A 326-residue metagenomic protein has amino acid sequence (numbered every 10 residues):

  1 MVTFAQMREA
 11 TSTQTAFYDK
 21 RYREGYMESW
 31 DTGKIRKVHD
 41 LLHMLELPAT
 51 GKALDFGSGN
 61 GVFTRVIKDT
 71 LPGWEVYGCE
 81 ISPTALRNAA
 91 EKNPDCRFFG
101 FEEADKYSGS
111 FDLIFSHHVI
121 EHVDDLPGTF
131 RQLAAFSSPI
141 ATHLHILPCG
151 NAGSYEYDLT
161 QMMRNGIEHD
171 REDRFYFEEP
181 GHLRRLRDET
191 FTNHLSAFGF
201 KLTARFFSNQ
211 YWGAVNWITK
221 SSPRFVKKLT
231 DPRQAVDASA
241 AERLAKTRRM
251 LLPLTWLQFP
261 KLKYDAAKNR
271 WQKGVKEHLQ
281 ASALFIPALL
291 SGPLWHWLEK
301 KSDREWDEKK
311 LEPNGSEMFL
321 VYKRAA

Functional and structural regions predicted by a protein language model:
M1-G109, L113, H117, F130 (+5 more regions): Conserved N-terminal segment of class I S-adenosyl-L-methionine
E24-W30, D124-Q132, T142-F319: S-adenosyl-L-methionine-dependent methyltransferase catalytic module, highlighting the catalytic core
G51, A141-T142: Surface-exposed loop/turn positions
G73, D95, I140, G199-L202: A generic structural signal for alpha->beta connector loops
P83, I120, N151-A152: Alpha-helix N-cap/helix-start and coil->helix boundary motif
H117-I120, I146: Residues lining the SAM
